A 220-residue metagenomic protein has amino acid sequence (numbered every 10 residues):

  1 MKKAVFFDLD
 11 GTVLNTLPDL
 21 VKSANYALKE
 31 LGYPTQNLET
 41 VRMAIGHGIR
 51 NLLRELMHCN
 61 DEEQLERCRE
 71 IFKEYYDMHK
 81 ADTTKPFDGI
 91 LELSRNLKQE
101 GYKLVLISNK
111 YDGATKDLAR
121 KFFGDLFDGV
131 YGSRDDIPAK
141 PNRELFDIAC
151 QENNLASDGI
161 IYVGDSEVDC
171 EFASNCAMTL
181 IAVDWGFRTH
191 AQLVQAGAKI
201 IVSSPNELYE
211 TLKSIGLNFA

Functional and structural regions predicted by a protein language model:
M1-M43: Active-site neighborhood of HAD-like aspartate-dependent phosphohydrolases
A27-L28, G48-E62, L118, A149-C150: Helix-loop "lid/cap" segments that line or gate small-molecule binding pockets
Q36-T40, D61-Q64, D125-G129, S157-I161: Short acidic capping loops at alpha-helix termini that bridge into adjacent secondary structure
R54-E92, E100: Metal-dependent phosphoesterase signature
I90-R120: Substrate-recognition element of Asp-dependent hydrolases with the DxDx(T/V) motif
D125-A139: A short, structured active-site edge motif that brings together acidic residues
P141-C170: Conserved Lys-Pro-Asp/Glu-containing loop-to-beta segment of HAD-superfamily phosphomonoesterases, centered on
I161-V202: Acidic, Mg2+-coordinating phosphoryl-transfer loop and its flanking beta/alpha structural elements, shared across
